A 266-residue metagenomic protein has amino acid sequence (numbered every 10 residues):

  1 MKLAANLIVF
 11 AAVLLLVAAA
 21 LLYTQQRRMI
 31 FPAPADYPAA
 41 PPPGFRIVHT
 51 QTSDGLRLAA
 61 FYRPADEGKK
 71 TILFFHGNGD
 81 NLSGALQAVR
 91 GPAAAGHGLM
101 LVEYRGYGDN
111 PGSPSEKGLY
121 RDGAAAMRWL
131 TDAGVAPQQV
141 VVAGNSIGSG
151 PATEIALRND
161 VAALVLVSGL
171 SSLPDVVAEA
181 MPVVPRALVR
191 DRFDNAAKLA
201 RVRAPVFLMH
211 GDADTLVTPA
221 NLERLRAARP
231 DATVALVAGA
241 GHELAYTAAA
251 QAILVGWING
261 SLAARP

Functional and structural regions predicted by a protein language model:
L7-Q51, P266: An N-terminal hydrophobic leader/cap segment in hydrolases
S53-D132, G150, A156: Membrane-embedded segments
A88, N195, A204, T218-A227 (+1 more regions): Short alpha-helix in the alpha/beta-hydrolase fold that links the catalytic acid
W129-A133, P137-V183, K198: Primarily recognizes the serine-hydrolase "nucleophile elbow" in alpha/beta-hydrolase and SGNH/GDSL folds
R201-R203, L208-H210, D214: Short beta-strand/loop motif that positions the catalytic acidic residue of the alpha/beta-hydrolase fold
D212-V217, H242-L244: Acidic catalytic loop of the alpha/beta-hydrolase fold
A240-A250: Catalytic histidine-centered segment of alpha/beta-hydrolase-like enzymes
A248-P266: Catalytic active-site module of serine/aspartate enzymes centered on a nucleophile-bearing elbow/loop
